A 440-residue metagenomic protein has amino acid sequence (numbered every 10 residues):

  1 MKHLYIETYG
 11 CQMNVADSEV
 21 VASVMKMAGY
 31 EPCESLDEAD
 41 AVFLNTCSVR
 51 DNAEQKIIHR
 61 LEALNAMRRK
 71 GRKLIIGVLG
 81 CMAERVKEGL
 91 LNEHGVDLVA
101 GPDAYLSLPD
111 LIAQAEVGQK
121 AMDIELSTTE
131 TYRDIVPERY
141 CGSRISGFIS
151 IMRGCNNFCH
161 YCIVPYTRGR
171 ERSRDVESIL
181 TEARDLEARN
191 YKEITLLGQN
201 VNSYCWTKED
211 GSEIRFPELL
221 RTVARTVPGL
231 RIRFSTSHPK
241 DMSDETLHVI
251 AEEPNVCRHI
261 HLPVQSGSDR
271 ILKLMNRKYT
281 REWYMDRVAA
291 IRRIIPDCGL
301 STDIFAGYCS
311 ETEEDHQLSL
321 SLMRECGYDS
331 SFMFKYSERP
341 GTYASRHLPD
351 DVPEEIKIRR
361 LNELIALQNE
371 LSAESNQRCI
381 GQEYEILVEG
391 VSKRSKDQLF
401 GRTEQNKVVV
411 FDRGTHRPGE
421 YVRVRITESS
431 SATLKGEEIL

Functional and structural regions predicted by a protein language model:
M1-C205, R215, E245, I260 (+5 more regions): Proteins enriched for Cys/Gly/acidic motifs involved in redox and nucleic-acid/cofactor modification
T8, L274, S331, F411-D412: Thr-Gly-centered strand-to-loop micro-motif
M13, V49-N52, M82, P239-D241 (+3 more regions): Glycine-/small-residue-rich active-site loops that bind phosphorylated ligands and cofactors
I76-G80, A188-E313, R324: Conserved SAM/AdoMet-binding glycine-rich loop
R139-Y140, H248-E252, V264, N376-R378 (+2 more regions): Replace "in large, NTP-powered and nucleic-acid-processing enzymes" with "in large, NTP-powered factors and other
C141-I145, C155-N157, V256, S266 (+5 more regions): Short flexible coil/turn linkers enriched for glycine and charged/polar residues that connect secondary-structure
C159, I179, L196, F234 (+7 more regions): Conserved, mostly hydrophobic/aromatic
A344-L440: Terminal RNA-binding accessory module
